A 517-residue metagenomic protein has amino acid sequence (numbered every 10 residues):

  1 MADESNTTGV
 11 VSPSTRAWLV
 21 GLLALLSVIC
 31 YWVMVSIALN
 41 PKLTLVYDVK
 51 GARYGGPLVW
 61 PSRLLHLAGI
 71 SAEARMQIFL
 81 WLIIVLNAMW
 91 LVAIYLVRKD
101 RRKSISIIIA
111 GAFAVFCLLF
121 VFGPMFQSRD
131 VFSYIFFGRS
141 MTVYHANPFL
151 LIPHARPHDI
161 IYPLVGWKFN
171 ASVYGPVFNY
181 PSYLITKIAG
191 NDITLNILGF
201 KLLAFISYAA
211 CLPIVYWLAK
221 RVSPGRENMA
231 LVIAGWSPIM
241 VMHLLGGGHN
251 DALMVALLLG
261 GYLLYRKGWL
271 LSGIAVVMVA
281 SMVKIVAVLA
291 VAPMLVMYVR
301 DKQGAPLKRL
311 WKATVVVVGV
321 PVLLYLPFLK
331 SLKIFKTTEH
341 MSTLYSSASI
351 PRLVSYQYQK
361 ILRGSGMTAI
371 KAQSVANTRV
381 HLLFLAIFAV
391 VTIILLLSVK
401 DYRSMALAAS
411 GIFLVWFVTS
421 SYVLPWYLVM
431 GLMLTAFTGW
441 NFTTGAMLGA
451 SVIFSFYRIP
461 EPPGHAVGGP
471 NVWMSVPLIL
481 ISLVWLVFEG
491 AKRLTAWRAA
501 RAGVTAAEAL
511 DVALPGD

Functional and structural regions predicted by a protein language model:
M1-W32, R63-L119, K400-D401, M405-L407 (+1 more regions): Start-transfer (signal-anchor) and selected internal transmembrane alpha helices of multi-pass inner/ER membrane
L86-A93, L212, R221, V320-V322 (+2 more regions): Aromatic/glycine/proline-enriched transmembrane-helix motif characteristic of membrane-embedded glycan-assembly enzymes
K103-K201, F205: Intramembrane catalytic core of multi-pass membrane enzymes that act on lipidic substrates
F113-C117, L203-I206, L218, V222 (+5 more regions): Membrane-embedded helix bundles of polyisoprenyl
S128, N228-Y262, V283, L289-A292 (+1 more regions): Membrane-water interface signatures at transmembrane helix termini and the short loops that connect adjacent helices
F178, S182-A189, F200-I214, M254-L257 (+1 more regions): Transmembrane alpha-helices of multi-pass, membrane-embedded glycan-processing enzymes that use lipid-linked
L289-G319: Perimembrane helix-loop-helix junctions
G439-D517: Aromatic-enriched
